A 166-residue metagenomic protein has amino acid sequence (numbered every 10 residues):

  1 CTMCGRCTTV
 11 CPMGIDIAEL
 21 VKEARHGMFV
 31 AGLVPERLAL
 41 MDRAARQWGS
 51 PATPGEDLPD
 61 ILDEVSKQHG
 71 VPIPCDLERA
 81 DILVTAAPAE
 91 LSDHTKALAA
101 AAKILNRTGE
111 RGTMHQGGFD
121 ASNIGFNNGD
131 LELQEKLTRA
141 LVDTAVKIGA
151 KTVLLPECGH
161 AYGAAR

Functional and structural regions predicted by a protein language model:
C1-A164: Iron-sulfur-cluster electron-transfer modules
